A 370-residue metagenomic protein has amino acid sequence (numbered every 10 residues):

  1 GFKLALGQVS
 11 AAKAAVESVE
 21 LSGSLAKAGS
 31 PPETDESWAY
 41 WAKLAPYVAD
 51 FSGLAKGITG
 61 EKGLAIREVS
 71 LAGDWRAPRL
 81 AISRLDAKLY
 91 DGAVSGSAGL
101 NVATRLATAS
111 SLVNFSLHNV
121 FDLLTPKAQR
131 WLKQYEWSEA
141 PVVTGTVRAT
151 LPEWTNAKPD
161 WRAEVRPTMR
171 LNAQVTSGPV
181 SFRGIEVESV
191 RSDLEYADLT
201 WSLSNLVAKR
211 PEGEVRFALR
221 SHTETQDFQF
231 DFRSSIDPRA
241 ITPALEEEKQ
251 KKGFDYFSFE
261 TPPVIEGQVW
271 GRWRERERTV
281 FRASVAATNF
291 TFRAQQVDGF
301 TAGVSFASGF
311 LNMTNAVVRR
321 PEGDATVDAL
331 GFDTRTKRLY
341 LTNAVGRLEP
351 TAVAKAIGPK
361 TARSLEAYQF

Functional and structural regions predicted by a protein language model:
G1-L80, G92-S202, K209-T314, R319-F370: Membrane-proximal interfacial segments on either side of biological membranes
R84: Conserved N-terminal beta-sheet scaffold of ABC transporter nucleotide-binding domains
